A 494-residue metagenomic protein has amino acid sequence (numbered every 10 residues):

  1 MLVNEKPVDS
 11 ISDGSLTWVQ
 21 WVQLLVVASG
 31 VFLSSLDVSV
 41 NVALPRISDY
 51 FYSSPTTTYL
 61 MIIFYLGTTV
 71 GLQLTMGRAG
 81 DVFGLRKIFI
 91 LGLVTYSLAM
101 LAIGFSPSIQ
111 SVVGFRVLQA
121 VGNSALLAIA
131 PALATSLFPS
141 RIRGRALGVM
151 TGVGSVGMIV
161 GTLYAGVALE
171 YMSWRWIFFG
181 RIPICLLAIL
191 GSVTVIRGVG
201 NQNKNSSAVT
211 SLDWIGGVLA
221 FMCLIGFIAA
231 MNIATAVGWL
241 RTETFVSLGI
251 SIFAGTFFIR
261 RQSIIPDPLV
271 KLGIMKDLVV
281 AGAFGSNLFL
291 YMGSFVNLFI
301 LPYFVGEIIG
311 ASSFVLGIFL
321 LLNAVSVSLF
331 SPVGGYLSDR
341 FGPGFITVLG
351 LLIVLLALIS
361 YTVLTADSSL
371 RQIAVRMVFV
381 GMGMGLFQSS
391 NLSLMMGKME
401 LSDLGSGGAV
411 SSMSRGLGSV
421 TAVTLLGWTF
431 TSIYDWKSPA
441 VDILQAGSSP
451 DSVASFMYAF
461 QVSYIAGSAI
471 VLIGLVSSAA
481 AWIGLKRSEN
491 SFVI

Functional and structural regions predicted by a protein language model:
M1-S34, D49: Cytosolic juxtamembrane N-terminal segment immediately preceding the first transmembrane helix of multi-pass
Q20, L24-V27, N41-V42, P55 (+4 more regions): 12-transmembrane solute porter fold
S34, I62-Y65, T69, Y96 (+10 more regions): Structural signature of transmembrane alpha-helices in multi-pass secondary transporters
A43-G71, S111-G114, F314-I318: Extracellular/periplasmic helix-loop-helix junction of adjacent transmembrane segments in MFS-like secondary
R46, G77-R78, V82, V167 (+1 more regions): Membrane-interface helix termini in secondary transporters
I63-G77, L127-P131, L321-G334: Central cavity-lining transmembrane alpha-helices of secondary-active solute carriers, predominantly the Major
D81-I215: Helix-loop-helix hairpins in multi-pass membrane proteins, especially solute transporters
Y171-S286, G293, F319, S468: Hydrophobic transmembrane-helix bundles of small-molecule transporters
